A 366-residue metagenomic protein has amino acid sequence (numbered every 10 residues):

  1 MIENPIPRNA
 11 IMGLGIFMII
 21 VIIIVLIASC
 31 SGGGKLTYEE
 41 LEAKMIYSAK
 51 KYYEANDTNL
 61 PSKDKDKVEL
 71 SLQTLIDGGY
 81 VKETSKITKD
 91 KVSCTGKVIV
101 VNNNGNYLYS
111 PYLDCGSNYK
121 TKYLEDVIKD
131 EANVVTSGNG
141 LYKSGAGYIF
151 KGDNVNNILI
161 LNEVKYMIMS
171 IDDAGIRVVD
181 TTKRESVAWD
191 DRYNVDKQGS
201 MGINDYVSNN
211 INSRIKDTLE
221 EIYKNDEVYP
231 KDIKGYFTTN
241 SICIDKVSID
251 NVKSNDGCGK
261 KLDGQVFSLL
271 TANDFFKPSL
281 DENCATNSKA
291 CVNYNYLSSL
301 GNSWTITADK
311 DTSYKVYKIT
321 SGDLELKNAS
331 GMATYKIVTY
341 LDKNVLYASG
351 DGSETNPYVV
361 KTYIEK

Functional and structural regions predicted by a protein language model:
M1-K44, S353: Gram-positive cell-envelope targeting signals
G33-V68: Conserved hydrophobic/amphipathic alpha-helical signal-anchor segments
E40, K44, L70-T74, E163 (+1 more regions): Extracytoplasmic/secreted proteins, especially bacterial periplasmic and envelope-associated proteins
K50-D57, I76-V81, D342: Sec-exported extracytoplasmic/periplasmic mature domains
P61-K97, T239, S254, G259: Extracellular/periplasmic head regions of type IV pilus-like filament subunits
E83-N103, T312-A329: Short, surface-exposed beta-strand/turn "edge" patches of beta-sheet domains
K97-Y119: Long, compositionally biased
Y119-K366: Collagenous Gly-X-Y triple-helix signature in extracellular proteins
